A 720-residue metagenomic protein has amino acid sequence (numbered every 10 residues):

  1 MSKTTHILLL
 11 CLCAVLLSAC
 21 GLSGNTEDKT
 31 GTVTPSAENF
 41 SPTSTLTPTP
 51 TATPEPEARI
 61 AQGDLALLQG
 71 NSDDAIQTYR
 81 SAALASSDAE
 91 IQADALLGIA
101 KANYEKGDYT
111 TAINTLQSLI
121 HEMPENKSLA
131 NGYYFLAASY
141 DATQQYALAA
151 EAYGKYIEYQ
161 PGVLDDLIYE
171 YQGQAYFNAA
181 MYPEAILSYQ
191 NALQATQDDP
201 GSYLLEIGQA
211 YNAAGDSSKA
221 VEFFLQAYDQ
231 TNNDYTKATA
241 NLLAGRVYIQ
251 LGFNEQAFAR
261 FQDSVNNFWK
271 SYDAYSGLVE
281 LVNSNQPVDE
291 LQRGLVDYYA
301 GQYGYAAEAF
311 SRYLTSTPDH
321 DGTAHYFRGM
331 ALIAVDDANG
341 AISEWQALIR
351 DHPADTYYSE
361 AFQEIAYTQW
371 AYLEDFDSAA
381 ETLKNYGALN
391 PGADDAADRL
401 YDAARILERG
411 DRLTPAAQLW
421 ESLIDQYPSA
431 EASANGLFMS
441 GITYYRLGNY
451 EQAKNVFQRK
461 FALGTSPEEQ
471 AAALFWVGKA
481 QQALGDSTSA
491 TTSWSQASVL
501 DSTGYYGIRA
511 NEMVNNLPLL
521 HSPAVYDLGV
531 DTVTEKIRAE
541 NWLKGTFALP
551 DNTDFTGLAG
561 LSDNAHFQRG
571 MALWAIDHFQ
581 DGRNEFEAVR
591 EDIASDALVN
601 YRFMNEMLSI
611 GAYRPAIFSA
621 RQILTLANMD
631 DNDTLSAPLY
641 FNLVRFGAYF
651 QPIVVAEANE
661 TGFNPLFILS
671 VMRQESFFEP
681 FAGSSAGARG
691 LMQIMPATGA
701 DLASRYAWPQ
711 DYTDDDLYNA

Functional and structural regions predicted by a protein language model:
C20, G24-Q62, S81: Ser/Thr-rich, Proline-interspersed low-complexity disordered segments
P50, L84-Q92, I120-A130, Y156-L167 (+12 more regions): Short solvent-exposed coil/turn linkers within tandem alpha-helical repeat scaffolds
A52-S81, A85, E105-G107, V288-R312 (+2 more regions): Alpha-helical segment of the N-proximal tetratricopeptide repeat
G70, G107, Q144, A180 (+10 more regions): Residue-level detector of the short coil/turn that links helix A to helix B within each tetratricopeptide repeat
D394, Y401, R409-P415, L419 (+9 more regions): Catalytic glycan-binding domains that act on GlcNAc-containing polysaccharides
